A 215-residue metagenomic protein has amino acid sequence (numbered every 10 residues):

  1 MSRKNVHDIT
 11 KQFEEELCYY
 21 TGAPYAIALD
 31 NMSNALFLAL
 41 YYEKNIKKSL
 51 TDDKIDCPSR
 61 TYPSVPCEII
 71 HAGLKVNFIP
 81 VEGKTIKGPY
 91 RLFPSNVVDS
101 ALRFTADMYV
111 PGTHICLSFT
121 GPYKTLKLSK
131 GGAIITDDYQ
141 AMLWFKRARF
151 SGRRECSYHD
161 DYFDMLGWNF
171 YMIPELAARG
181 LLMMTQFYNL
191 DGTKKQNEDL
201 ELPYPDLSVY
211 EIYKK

Functional and structural regions predicted by a protein language model:
M1-K11, T185-Y188: A glycine-/small-polar-enriched, mobile loop at the entrance of the PLP active site in fold-type I
R3, Y20-T21, K124-S129: Short glycine-enriched loop/turn motifs at secondary-structure junctions
H7, D30-S33, S59, Y139: Alpha-helix N-cap/helix-start capping motif
K11-I55, E68-A72: Phosphate-binding glycine-rich loop
A23, M32, P80-G83, G121-Y123: Short, acidic/glycine-rich phosphate-metal binding loop used to engage nucleotide
Y41-V110: PLP-dependent aminotransferase-like
F104-A106, V110, H114-K215: Active-site region of PLP-dependent enzymes
